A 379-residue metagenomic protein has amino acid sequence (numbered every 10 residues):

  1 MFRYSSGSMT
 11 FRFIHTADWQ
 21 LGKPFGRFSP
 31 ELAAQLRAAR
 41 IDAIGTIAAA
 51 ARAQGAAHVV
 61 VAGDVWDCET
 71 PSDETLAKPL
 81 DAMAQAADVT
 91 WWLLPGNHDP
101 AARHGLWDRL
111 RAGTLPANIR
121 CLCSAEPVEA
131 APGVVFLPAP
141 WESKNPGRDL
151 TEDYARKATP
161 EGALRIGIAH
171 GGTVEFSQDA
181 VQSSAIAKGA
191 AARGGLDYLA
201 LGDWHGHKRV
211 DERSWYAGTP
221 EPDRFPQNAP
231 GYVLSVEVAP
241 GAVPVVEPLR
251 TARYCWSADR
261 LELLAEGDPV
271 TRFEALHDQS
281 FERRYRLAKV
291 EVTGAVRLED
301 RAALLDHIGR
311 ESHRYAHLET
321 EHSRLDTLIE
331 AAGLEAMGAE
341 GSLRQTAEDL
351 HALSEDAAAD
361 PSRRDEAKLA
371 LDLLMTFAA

Functional and structural regions predicted by a protein language model:
F2-K78, L150, D360, R364-K368 (+1 more regions): N-terminal active-site segment of His-dependent metallophosphoesterases
F2-M9, D42, P240-A379: Accessory, non-catalytic peripheral segments of nucleic-acid enzymes
T46-Q54, A82, D153-K157, A275-Q279: A generic secondary-structure signal
A53-G55, A158-G162, P240, S280-R283: Glycine-rich phosphate-binding loop signature in dinucleotide/nucleotide-binding domains
G55-A56, A163, G195, R284-R286 (+1 more regions): Short loop/turn motifs at secondary-structure junctions
H58, D67-W215, T219-R224, P230 (+1 more regions): His/Asp/Glu-rich metal-coordinating catalytic cores of metallo-dependent phosphodiesterases/hydrolases acting on
G202-R272: A conserved active-site cap/scaffold subdomain adjacent to cofactor or substrate pockets
